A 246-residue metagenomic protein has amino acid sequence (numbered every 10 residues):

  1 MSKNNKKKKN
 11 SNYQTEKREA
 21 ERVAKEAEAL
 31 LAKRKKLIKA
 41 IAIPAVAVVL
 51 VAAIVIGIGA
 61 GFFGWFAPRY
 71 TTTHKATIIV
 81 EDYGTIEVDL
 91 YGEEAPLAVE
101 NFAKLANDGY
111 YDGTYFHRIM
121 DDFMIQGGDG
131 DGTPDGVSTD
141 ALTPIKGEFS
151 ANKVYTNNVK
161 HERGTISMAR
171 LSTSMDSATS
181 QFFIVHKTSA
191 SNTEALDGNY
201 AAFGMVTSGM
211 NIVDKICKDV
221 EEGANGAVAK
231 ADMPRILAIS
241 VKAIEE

Functional and structural regions predicted by a protein language model:
S2-E246: Cyclophilin-like peptidyl-prolyl cis-trans isomerases
